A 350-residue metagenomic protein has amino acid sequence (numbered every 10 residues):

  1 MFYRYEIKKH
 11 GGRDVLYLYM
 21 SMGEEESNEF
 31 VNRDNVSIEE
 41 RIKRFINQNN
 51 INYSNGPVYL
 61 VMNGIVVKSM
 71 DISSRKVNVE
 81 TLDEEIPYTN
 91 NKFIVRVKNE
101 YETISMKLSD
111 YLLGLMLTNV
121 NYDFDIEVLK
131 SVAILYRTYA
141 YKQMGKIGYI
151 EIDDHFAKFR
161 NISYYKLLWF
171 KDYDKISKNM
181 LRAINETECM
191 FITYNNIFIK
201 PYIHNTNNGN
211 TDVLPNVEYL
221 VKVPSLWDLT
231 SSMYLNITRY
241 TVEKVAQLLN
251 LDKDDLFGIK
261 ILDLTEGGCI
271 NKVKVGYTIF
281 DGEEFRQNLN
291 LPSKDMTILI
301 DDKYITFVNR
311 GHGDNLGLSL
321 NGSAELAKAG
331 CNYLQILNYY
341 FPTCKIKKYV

Functional and structural regions predicted by a protein language model:
M1-V350: Conserved, single-site charged/polar hotspot
